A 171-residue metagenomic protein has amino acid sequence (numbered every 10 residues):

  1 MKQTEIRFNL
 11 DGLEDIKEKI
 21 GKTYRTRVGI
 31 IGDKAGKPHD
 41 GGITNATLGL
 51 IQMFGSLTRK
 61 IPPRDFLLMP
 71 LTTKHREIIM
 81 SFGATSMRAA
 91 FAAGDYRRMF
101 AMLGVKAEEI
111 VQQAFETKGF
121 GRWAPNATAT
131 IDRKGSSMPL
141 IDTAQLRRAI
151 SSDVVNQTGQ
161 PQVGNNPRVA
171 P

Functional and structural regions predicted by a protein language model:
M1-P171: Short, Lys/Arg-rich flexible segments
